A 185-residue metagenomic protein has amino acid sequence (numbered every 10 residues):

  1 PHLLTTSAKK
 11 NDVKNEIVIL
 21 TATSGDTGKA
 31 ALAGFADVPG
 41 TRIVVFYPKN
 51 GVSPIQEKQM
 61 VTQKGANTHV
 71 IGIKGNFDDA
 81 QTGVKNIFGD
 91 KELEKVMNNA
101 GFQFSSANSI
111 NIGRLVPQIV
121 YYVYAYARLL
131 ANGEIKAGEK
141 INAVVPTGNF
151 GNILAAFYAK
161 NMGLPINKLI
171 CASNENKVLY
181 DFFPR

Functional and structural regions predicted by a protein language model:
P1-R185: PLP-dependent amino-acid enzyme catalytic core
